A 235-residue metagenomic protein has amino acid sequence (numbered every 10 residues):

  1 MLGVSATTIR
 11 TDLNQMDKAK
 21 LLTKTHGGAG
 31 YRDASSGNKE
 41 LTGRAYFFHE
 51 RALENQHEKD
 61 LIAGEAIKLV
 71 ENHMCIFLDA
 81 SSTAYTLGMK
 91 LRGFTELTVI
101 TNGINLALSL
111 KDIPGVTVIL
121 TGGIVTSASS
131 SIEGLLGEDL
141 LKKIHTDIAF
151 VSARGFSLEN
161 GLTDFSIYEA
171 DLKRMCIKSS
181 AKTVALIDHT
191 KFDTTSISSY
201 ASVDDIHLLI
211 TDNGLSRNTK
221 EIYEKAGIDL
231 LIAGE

Functional and structural regions predicted by a protein language model:
M1-G3, T7-T8, L13-F77, M89 (+3 more regions): HTH-adjacent hinge/linker in prokaryotic transcriptional regulators
G3-S5, K18, K24, A107-E235: Conserved phosphate- and dinucleotide-binding cores of soluble alpha/beta proteins, encompassing both enzyme active
S35, S82, G103, I124 (+1 more regions): Short, flexible active-site-adjacent loop segments at beta-strand->alpha-helix junctions, enriched in small/polar
L53-H57, L61, S82, F94 (+6 more regions): Residues at secondary-structure transition points
D79, I100-N102, T121, L186: Structural motif
A84-L87, T194-T195: Short glycine/serine/threonine-rich phosphate/pyrophosphate-binding segments that cradle anionic phosphate groups
T98-V99, I148: A residue-level structural signature of the nucleotidyltransferase/glycosyltransferase Rossmann-like core
